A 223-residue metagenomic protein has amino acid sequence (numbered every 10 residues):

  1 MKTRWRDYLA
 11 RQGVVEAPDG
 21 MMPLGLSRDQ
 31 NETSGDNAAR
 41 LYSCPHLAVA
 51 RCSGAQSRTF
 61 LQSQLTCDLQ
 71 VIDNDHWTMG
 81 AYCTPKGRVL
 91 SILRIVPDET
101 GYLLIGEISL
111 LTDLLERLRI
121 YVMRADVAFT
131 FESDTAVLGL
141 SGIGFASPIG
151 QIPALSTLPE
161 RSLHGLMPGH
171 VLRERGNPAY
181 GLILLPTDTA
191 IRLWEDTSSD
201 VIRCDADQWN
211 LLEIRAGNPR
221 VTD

Functional and structural regions predicted by a protein language model:
M1-D223: Basic, glycine/lysine-rich polyanion-binding surfaces/domains
